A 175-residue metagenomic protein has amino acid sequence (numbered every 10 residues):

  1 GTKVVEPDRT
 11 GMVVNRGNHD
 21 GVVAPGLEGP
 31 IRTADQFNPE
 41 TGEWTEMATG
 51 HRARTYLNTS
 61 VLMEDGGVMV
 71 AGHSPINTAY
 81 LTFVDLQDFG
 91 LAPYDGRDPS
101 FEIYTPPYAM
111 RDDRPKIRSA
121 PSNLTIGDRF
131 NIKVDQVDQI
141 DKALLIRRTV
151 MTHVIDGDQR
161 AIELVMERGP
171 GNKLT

Functional and structural regions predicted by a protein language model:
G1-T175: Kelch-like beta-propeller repeat domains
